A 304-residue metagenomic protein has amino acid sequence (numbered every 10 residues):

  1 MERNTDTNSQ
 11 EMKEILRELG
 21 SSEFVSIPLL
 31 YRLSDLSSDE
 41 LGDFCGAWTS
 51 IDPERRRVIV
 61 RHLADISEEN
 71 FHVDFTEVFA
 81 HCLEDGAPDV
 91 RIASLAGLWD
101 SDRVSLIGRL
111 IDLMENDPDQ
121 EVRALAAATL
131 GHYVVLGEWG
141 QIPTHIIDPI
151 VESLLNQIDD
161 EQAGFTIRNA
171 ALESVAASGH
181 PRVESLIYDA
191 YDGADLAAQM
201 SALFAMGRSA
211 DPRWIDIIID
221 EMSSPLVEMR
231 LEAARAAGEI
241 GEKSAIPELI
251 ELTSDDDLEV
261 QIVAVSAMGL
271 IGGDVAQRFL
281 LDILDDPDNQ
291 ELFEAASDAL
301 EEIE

Functional and structural regions predicted by a protein language model:
E2-K13, L36-W48, E69-E84, R103-N116 (+5 more regions): Amphipathic alpha-helical scaffolding segments comprising HEAT/armadillo-like alpha-solenoid repeats
T7-Q10, F24, P28, I51-E54 (+9 more regions): Residues within HEAT/ARM-like alpha-solenoid scaffolds
K13, I27, R57, R61 (+13 more regions): Alpha-solenoid HEAT/ARM repeat scaffold
K13-E23, T49, P53-H62, E84 (+1 more regions): HEAT-repeat alpha-solenoid elements in large eukaryotic scaffold proteins
K13-R17, L30-Y31, C45-T49, V60 (+13 more regions): Amphipathic alpha-helical repeat scaffolds
R17, A64, W99, G131-H132 (+5 more regions): Structural signature of alpha-helical solenoid repeat scaffolds
E23, S38, P53-R57, P88-D89 (+11 more regions): Alpha-helix N-cap/helix-start positions at coil->helix boundaries
G273-E304: Leucine-rich solenoid repeat scaffolds
